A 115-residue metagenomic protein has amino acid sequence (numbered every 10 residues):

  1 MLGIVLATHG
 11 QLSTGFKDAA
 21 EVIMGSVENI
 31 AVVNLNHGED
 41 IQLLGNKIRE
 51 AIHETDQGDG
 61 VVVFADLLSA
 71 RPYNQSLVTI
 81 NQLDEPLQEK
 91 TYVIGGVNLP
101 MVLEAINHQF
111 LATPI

Functional and structural regions predicted by a protein language model:
M1-I115: N-terminal loops that bind phosphate or other acidic moieties and the adjacent beta-alpha structural core
